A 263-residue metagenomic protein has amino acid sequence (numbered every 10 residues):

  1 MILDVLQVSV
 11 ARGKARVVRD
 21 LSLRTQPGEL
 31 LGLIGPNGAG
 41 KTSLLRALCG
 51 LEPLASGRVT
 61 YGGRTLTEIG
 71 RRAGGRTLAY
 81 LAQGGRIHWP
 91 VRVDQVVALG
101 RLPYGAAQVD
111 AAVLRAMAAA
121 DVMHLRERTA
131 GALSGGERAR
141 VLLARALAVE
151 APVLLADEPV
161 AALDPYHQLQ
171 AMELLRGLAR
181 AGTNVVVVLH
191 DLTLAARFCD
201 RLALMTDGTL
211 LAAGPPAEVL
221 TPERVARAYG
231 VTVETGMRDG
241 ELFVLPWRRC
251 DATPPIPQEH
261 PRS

Functional and structural regions predicted by a protein language model:
I34-P36: The feature captures the beta-strand-to-loop junction immediately N-terminal to the Walker
C49: Helix-to-loop junction immediately C-terminal to a conserved catalytic motif
G57-T65, G74: Conserved ABC transporter NBD signature motif
D110-L125: Conserved ABC ATPase "signature" region
T129-L133, E137: Conserved ABC ATPase signature
L154-E158: Catalytic Walker B motif of ABC-type/P-loop ATPase nucleotide-binding domains
R227-S263: ABC ATPase nucleotide-binding domains
